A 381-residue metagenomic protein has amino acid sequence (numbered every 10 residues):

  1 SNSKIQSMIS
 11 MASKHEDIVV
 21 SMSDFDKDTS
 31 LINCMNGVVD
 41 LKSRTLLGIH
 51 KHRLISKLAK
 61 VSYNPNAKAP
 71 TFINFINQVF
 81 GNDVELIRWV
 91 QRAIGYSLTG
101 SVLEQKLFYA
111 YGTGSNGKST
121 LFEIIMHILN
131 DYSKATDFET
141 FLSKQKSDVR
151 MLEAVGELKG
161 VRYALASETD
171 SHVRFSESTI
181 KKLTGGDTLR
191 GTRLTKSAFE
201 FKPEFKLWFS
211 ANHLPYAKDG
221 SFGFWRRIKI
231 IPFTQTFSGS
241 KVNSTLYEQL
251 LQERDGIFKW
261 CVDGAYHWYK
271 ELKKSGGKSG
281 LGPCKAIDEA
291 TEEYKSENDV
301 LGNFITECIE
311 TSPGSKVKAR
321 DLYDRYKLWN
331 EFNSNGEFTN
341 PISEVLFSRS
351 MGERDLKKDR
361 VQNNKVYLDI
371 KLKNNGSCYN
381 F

Functional and structural regions predicted by a protein language model:
S1-F381: Feature primarily recognizes SF3-like P-loop helicase cores of small DNA viruses
